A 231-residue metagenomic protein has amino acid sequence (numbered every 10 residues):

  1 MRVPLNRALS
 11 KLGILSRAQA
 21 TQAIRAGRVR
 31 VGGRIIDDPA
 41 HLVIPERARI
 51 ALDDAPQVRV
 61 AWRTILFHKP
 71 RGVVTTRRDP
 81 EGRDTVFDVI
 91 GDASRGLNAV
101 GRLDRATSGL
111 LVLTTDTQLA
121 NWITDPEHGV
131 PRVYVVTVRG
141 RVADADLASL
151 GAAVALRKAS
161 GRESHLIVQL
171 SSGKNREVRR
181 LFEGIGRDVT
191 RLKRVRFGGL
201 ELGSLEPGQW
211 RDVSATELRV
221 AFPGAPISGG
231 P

Functional and structural regions predicted by a protein language model:
M1-P231: Basic, flexible Lys/Arg- and Gly-enriched helix-loop patches that mediate nucleic-acid binding at interfaces with rRNA
